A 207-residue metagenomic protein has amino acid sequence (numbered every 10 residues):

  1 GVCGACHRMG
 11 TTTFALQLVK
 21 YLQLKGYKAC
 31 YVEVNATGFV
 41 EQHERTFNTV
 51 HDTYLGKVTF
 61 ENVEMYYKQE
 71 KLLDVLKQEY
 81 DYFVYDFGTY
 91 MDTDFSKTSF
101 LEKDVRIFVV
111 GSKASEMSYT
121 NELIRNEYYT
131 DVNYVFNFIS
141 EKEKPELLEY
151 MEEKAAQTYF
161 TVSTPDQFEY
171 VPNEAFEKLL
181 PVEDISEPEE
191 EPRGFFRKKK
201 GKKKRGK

Functional and structural regions predicted by a protein language model:
G1-M9, L24, K28-D94, T98-E102 (+1 more regions): P-loop/Walker-type NTP enzyme "switch/lid" segment
F14: Hydrophobic positions on the alpha1 helix immediately C-terminal to the Walker A/P-loop
Q17, Y21: Active-site signature of alpha/beta-hydrolase-fold catalytic machinery across serine- and Asp/Cys-nucleophile hydrolases
K25-Y27, Y54-V58, F108-V110, D131-V135 (+2 more regions): Glycine-rich loops and low-complexity Gly/Arg-rich segments that provide flexible linkers or classic glycine-based
H43, M65, L147, A175-L180: Generic hydrophobic, helix-prone segments enriched in Leu/Val/Ile
Q69-L73, T120-L123, V171-L179: Generic hydrophobic alpha-helical segments
Q78-Y82, F87-P172: Conserved catalytic-core segment of NTP-binding enzymes
F168-K207: NTP-binding/hydrolysis catalytic cores, primarily Walker-type P-loop NTPases
